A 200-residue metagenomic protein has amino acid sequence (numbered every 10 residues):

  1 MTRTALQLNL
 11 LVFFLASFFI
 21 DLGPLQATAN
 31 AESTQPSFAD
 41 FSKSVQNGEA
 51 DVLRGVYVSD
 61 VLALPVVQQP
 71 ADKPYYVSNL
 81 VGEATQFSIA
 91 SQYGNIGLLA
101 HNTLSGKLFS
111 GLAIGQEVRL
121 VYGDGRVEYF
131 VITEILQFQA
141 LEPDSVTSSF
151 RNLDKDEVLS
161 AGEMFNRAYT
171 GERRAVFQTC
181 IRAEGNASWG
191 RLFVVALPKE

Functional and structural regions predicted by a protein language model:
M1-T2, E200: Extended alpha-helical regions
R3-P24: Sec-dependent N-terminal signal peptides of Gram-positive bacterial secreted proteins and lipoproteins
G23-E200: Solvent-exposed, non-transmembrane regions of membrane-associated and secreted proteins
